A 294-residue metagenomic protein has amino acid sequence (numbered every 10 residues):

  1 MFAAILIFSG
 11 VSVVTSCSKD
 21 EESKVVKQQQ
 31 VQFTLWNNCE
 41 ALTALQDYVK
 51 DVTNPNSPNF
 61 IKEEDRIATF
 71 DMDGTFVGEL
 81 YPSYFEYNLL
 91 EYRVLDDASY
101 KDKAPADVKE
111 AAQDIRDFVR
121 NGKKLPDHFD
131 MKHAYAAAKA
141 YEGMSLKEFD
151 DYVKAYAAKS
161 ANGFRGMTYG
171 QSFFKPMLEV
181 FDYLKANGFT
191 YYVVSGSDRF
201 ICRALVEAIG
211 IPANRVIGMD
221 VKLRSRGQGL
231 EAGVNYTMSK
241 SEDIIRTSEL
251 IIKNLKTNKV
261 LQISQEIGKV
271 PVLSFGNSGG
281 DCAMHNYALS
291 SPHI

Functional and structural regions predicted by a protein language model:
A4-I5, V11-M72, L80, V94 (+1 more regions): Non-catalytic pre-domain segments flanking phosphatase-related domains
K19-E22, F33, N37, A41 (+8 more regions): Non-transmembrane, interaction-prone segments in cytosolic or luminal domains
D20-E21, D47, D51, D65 (+12 more regions): Acidic-enriched, low-complexity/disordered segments with a strong bias for Aspartate over Glutamate
S23-W36, K50, P58-N59, D65 (+1 more regions): C-terminal cap/substrate-recognition subdomain and adjoining C-terminal extension of metal-dependent phosphatase-like
D71-D73, D96-Y100, Q113, A204-A208 (+2 more regions): Short amphipathic alpha-helical patches
Y81-Y84, N88-G170, K175: A metal-dependent, Asp-based hydrolase signature
